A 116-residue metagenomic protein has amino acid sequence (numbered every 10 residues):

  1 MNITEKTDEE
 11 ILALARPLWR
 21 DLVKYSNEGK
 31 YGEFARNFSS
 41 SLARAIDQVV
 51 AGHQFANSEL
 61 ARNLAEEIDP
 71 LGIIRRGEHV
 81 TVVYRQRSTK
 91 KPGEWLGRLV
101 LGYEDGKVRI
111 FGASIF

Functional and structural regions predicted by a protein language model:
M1-E28: Short, low-complexity N-terminal intrinsically disordered segments enriched in polar/charged residues
A13, R36, H53: Replace "anionic and nucleotidyl ligands
L18, A43-A45: Localized chelating/binding microdomains that coordinate divalent metal ions or stabilize phosphate-bearing
N27-S41: Short, well-ordered alpha-helical segments enriched in acidic and aromatic residues
I46-V50: Boundary/linker segments of alpha-helical solenoid repeat arrays
G52-Y103, G112-F116: Surface-exposed, charged secondary-structure patches
